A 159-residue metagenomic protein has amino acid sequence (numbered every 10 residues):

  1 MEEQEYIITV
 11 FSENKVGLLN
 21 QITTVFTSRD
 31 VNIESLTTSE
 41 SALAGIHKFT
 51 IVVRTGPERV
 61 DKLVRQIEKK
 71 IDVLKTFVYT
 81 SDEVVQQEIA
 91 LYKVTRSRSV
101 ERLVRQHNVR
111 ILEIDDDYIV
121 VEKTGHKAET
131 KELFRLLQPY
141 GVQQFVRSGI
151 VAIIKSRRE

Functional and structural regions predicted by a protein language model:
M1-E159: A conserved regulatory-domain signal marking ACT and ACT-like small-molecule sensing domains and adjacent regulatory
